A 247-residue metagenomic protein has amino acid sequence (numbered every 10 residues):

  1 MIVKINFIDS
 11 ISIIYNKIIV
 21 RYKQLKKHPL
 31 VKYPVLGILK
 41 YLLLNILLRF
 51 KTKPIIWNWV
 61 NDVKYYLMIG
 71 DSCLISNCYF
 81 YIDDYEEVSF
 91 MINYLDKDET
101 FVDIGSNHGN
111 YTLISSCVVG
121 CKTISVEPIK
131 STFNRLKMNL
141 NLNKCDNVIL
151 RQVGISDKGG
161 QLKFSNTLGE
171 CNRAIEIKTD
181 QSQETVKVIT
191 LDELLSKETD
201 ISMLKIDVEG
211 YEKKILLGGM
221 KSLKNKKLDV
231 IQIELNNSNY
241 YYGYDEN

Functional and structural regions predicted by a protein language model:
I2-N139, N143, D180: S-adenosyl-L-methionine
P54, V119-S125, E193-N247: Conserved acidic-Pro-Pro-aromatic motif
N61-V88, D146, R151-T199: Glycine-rich adenosyl-binding loop in Rossmann-like folds that engage adenosine-containing cofactors
L95, K144-C145, K197, K224: Short, structurally constrained coil/turn elements that cap an alpha-helix or connect an alpha-helix to the following
V102, I124, R151, K187 (+1 more regions): Conserved Rossmann-like nucleotide-binding pocket used by diverse enzymes that bind dinucleotide cofactors
S106-H108, K130, I155-D157, V208-G210 (+1 more regions): Short, glycine/acidic-enriched loop or turn micro-motifs at the edges of active sites
S115, L136, F164, I215-G219: Hydrophobic packing residues within well-ordered alpha-helices of enzyme cores
N141-N143, S165-C171, L223, N247: Short, hinge-like loop/turn segments at secondary-structure boundaries
